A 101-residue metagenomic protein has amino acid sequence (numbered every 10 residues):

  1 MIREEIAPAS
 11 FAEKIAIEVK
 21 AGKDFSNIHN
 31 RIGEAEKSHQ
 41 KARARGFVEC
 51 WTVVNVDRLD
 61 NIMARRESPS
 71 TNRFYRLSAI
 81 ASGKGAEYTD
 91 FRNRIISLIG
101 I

Functional and structural regions predicted by a protein language model:
M1-I101: Catalytic core segments in nucleotide and nucleic-acid processing enzymes
